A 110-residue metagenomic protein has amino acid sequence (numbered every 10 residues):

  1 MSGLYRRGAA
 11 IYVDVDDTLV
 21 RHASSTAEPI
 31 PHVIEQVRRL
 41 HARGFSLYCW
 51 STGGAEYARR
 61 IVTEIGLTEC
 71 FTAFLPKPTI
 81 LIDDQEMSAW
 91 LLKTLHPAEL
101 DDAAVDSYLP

Functional and structural regions predicted by a protein language model:
M1-P110: HAD-like aspartate-dependent phosphatase fold
